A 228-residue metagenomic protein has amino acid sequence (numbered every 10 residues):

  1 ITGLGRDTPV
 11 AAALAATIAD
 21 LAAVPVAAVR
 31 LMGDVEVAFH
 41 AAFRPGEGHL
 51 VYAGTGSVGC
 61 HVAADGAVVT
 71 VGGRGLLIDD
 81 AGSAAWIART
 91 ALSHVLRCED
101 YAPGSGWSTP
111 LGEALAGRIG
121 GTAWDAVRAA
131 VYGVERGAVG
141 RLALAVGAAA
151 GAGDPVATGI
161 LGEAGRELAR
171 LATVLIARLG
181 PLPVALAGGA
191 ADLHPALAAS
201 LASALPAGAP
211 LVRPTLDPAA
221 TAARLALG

Functional and structural regions predicted by a protein language model:
I1-A22, A28-L31, H40-F43: Short beta-strand-loop/turn "lid" adjacent to the catalytic site in phosphate-handling enzymes
G3-G5, G73-A81, G208-R213: A short glycine/serine-rich beta->alpha loop
R6-D7, V37-F39, V58-G59, A191-H194: Short, active-site-adjacent cap segments at secondary-structure transitions
D7-A12, A84, P195-A198: Conserved strand-to-helix beginnings and helix N-cap segments that scaffold or border functional pockets
A19-A22, A41-H49, L92-G228: ATP-binding/phosphotransfer module of carbohydrate and carboxylate kinases, centering on a glycine-rich
A28-V37, Y52-A53, A81, L211-A220: Active-site nucleophile and cofactor-binding loops and adjacent substrate-binding regions of central metabolic enzymes
G46-C98, S105: Glycine-rich phosphate-binding loop of actin/hexokinase-like ATP-binding domains
